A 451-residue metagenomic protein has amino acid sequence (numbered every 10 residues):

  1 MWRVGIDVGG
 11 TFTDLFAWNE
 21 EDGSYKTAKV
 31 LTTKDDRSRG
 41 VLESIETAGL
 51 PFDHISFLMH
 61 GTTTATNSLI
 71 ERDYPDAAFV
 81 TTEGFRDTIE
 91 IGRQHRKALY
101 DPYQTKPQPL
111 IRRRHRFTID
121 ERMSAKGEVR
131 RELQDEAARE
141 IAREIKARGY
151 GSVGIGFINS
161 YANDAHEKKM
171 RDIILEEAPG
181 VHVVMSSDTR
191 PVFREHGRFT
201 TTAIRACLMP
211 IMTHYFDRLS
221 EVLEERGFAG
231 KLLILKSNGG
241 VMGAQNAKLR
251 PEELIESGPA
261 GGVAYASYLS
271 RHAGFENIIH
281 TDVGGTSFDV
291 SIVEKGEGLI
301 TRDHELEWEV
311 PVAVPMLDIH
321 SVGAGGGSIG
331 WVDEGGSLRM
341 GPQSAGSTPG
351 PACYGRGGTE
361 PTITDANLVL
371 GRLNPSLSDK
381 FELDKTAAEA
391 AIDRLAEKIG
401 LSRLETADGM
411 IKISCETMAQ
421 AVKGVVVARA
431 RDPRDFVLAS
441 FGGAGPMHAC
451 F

Functional and structural regions predicted by a protein language model:
M1-F451: N-terminally biased helix-coil "hinge/interface" segments that flank
